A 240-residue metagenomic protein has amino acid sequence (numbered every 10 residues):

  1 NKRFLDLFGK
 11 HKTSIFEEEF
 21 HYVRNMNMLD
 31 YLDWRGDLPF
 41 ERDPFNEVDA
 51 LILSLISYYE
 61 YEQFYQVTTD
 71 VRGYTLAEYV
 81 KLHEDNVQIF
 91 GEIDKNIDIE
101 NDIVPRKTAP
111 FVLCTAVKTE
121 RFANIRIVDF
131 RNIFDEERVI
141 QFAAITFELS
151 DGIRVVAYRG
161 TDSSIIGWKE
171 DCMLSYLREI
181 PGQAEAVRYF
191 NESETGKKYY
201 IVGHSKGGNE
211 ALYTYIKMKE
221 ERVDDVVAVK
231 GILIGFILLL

Functional and structural regions predicted by a protein language model:
K2-V202, N209, Y213-L240: Non-catalytic, mobile gating and regulatory segments of ester bond hydrolases
